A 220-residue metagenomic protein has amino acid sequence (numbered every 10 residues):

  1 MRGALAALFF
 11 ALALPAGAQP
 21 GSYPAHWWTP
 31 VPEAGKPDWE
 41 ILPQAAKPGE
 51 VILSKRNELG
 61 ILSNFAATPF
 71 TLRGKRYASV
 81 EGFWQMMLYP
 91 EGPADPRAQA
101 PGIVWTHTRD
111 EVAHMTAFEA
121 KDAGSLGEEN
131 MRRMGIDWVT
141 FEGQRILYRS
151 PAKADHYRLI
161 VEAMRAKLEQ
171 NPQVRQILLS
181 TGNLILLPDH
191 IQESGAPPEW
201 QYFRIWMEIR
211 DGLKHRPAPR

Functional and structural regions predicted by a protein language model:
A4-P15: Bacterial N-terminal signal peptides
Q19-R220: Charged, low-complexity intrinsically disordered segments
